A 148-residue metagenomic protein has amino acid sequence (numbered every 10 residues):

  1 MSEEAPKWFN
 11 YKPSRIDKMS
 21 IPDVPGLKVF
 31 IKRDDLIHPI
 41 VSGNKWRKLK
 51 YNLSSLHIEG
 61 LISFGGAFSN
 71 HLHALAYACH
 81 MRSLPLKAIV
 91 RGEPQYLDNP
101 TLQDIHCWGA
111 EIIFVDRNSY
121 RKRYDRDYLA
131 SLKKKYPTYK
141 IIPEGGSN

Functional and structural regions predicted by a protein language model:
M1-N148: PLP-dependent amino-acid enzyme catalytic core
